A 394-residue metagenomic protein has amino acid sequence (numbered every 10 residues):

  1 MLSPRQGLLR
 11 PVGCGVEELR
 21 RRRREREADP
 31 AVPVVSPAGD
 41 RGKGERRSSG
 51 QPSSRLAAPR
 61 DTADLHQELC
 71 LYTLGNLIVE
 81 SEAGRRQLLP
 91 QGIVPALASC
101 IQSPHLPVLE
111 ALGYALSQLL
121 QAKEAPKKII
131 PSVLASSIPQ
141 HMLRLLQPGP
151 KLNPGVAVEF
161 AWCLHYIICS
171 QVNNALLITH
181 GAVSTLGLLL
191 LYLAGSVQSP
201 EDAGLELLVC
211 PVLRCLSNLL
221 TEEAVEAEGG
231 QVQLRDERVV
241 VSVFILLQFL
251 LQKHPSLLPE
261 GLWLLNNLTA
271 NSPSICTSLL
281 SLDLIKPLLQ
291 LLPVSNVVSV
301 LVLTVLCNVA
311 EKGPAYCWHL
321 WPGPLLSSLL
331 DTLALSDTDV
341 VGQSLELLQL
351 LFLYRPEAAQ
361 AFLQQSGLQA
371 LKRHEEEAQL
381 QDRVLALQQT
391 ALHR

Functional and structural regions predicted by a protein language model:
M1-Q51, D337, L345-A359, L363-R394: Intrinsically disordered, low-complexity regulatory regions of large eukaryotic scaffold/signaling proteins
L2-R5, E17, R23-R26, N174 (+4 more regions): Extended acidic/polar regulatory tracts at the flanks of large eukaryotic scaffold/adaptor proteins
C14-G15, R22-R26, L65, P107 (+4 more regions): Exposed, low-complexity/repetitive linear segments and helix-based recognition motifs, biased toward charged/polar
A38, G44-L69, L77-P95, L106-A111 (+8 more regions): Elongated alpha-helical scaffolds that mediate protein-protein interactions in large eukaryotic proteins, primarily
A38, R46-Q51, E68-E82, A96-C100 (+12 more regions): Alpha-helical solenoid repeat architecture
R55-D64, L97-P107, H141-N153, L189-L205 (+4 more regions): Helix-loop junctions that connect tandem helical modules in alpha-solenoid scaffolds
Q231, T277, I285, L289-R373: Structured C-terminal portions of repeat-based eukaryotic scaffold domains
